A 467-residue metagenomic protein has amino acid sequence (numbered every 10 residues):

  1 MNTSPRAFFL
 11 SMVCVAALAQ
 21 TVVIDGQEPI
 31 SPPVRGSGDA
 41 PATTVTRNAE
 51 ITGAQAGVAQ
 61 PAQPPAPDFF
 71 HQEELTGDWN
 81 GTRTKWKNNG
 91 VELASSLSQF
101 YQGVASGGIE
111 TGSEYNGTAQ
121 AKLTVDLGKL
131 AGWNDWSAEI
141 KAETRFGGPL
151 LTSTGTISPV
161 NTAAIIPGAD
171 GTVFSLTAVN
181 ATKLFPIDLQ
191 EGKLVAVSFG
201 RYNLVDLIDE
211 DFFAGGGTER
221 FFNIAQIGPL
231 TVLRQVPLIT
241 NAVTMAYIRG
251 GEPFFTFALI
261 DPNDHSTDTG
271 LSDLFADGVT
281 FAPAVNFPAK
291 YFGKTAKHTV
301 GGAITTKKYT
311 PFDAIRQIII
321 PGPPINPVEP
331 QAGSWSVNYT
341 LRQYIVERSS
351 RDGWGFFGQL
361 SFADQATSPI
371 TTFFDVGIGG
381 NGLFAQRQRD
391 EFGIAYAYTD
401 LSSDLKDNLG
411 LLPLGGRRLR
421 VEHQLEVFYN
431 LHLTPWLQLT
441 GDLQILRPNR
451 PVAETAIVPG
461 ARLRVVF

Functional and structural regions predicted by a protein language model:
A17-S98, E110, G128-G132: N-terminal periplasmic/intermembrane-space "pro-region" immediately following the signal or transit peptide
V91, A131, D188-Q190, V195 (+5 more regions): Repeated loop/turn-to-beta-strand initiation elements of outer-membrane beta-barrel proteins
L93-S95, A138-A142, V197-F199, M245 (+7 more regions): Membrane-embedded beta-strand positions of outer-membrane beta-barrel proteins
S98-Q102, E143-R145, Y202-L204, I260-P262 (+6 more regions): Outer-membrane beta-barrel pore domains and translocons
G112-P262, F287, S368-N408: Outer membrane beta-barrel
D188, Q226-E347, R351-W354, L360-A363 (+1 more regions): Signature for the C-terminal beta-barrel architecture of outer-membrane proteins
A284-F287, G301-W335, R342-E347, F362-P448: Outer membrane beta-barrel transmembrane domains
T455-F467: Outer-membrane beta-barrel "beta-signal"
